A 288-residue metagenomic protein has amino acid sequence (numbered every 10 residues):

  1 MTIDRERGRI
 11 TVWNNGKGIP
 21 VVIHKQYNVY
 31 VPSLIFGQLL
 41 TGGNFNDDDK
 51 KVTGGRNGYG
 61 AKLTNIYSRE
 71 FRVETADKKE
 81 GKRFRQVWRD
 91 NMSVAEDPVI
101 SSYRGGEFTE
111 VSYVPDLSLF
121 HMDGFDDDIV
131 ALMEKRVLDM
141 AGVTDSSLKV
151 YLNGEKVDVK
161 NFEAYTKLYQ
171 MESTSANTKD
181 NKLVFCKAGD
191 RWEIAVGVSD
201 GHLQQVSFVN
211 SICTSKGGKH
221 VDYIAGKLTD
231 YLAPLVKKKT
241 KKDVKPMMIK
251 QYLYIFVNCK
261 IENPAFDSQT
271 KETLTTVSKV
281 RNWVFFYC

Functional and structural regions predicted by a protein language model:
M1-I3: A conserved short beta-strand within the histidine kinase catalytic ATPase domain
E6-V31, G42-L168: GHKL-type ATPase core
K17, L40-T41, V114-L117, S199-L203 (+1 more regions): Short connector loops/turns at beta-strand edges and beta->alpha or beta->beta junctions
I35: Short basic (Lys/Arg) and small-residue
L40, S68, R72, L228-V236 (+1 more regions): Short amphipathic alpha-helical signal-transduction/dimerization elements
E96, A131-M140, D145-K271: GHKL/Histidine-kinase-like ATPase module
T144, K239, K279-C288: Flexible helix-coil linker/hinge segments at domain or subdomain boundaries
P264-V284: Short, low-complexity, polybasic intrinsically disordered segments
